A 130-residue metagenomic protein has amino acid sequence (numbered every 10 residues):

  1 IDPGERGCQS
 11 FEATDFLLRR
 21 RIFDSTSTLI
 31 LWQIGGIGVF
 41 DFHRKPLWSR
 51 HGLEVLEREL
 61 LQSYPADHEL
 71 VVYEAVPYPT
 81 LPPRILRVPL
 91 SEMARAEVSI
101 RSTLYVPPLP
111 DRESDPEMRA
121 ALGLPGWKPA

Functional and structural regions predicted by a protein language model:
I1-A130: Beta-strand/loop-alpha-helix module characteristic of Rossmann-like adenine-cofactor folds
